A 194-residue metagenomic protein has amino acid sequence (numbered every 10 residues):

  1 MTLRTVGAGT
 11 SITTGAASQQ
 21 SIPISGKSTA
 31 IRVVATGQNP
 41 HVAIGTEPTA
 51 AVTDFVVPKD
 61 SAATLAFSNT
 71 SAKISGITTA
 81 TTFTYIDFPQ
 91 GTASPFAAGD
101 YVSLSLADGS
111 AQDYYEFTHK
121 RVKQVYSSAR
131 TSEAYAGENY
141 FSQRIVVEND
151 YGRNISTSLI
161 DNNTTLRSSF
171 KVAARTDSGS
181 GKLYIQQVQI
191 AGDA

Functional and structural regions predicted by a protein language model:
M1-T13, K171, R175-A194: C-terminal interaction-tip segments
T2-V6, A17-G26, E47, V57-D60 (+2 more regions): Catalytic phosphate/metal-binding cores of nucleic-acid and nucleotide-processing enzymes, i.e., regions that mediate
G7-K27, P48-V52, T79-F83, G91-A93 (+1 more regions): Surface-exposed ligand/attachment interfaces on beta-rich extracellular proteins
T29, Q38-P40, D100-V102, G181-Q186: Short beta-strand/loop motifs in extracellular/secreted proteins, especially within beta-sandwich accessory domains
I31-G37, A174-T176: Asparagine-centered strand-capping/turn motif at beta-strand->loop junctions
T36-D54: Short, surface-exposed beta-strand/strand-loop-strand elements in extracellular ectodomains
S61-I155: Autoprocessing Asn-cyclization modules and mimics
N149-Y184: Surface-exposed interaction regions enriched in Ser/Thr/Asp/Glu that occur as long low-complexity tracts or repetitive
